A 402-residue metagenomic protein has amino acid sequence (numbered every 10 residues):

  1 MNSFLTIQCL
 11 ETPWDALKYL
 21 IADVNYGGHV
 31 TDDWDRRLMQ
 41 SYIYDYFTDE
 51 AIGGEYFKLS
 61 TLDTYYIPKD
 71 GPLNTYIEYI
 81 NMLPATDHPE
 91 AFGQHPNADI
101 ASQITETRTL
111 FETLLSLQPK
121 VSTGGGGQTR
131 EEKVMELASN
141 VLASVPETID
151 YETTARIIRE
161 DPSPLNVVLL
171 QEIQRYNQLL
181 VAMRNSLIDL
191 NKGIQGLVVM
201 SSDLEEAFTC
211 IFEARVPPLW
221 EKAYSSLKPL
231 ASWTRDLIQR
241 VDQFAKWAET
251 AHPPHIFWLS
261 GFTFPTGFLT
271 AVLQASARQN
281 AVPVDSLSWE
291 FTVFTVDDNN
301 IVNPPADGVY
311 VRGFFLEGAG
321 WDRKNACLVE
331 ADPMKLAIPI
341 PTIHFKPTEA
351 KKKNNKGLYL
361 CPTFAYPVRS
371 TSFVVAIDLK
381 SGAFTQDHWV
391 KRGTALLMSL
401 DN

Functional and structural regions predicted by a protein language model:
C9-N402: Long C-terminal appendages of very large multidomain proteins
